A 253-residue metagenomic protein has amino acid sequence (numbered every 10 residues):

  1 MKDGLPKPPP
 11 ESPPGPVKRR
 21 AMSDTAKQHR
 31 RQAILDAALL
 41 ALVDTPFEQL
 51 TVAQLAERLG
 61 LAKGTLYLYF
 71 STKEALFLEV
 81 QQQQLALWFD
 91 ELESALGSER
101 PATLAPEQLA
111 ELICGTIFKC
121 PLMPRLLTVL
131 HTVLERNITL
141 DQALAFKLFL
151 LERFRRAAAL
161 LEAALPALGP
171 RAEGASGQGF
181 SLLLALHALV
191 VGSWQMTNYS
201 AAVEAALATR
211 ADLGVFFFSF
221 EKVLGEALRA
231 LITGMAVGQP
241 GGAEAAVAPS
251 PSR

Functional and structural regions predicted by a protein language model:
M1-P46, V52-Q54, R58, E99: Basic, helix-initiating cap at the start of DNA-binding domains
M1-V17, E152-P170, G192-R253: C-terminal peripheral helix-coil segments that are non-catalytic and often amphipathic
H29, A33-L40, R58, A75-A95 (+3 more regions): Alpha-helical structural segments
A33, Q54, Q108-L112, G177 (+3 more regions): Amphipathic alpha-helical interaction segments
E48-A75, E79: Helix-turn-helix
E79, E93-M123, F149-E152, G179-L186: Hydrophobic alpha-helical connector segments
E107-I138, M196-S200: Helical hydrophobic small-molecule/effector-binding pocket
L122-R156, V215: Short secondary-structure transition hinges
